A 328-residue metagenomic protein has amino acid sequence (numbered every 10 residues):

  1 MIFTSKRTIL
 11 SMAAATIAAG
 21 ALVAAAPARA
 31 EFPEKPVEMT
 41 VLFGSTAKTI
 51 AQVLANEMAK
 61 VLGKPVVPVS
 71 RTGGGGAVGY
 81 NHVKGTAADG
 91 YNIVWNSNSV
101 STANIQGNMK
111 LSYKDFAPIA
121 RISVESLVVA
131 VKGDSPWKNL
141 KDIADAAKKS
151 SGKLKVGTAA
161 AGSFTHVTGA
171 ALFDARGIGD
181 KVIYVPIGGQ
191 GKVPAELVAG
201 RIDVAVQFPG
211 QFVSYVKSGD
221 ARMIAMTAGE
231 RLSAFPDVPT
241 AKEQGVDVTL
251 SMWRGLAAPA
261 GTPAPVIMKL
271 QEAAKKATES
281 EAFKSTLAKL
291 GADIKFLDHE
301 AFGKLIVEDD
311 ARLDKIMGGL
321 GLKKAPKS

Functional and structural regions predicted by a protein language model:
I2, E34-P36, R176, D180 (+2 more regions): An extracytoplasmic/periplasmic, membrane-proximal ligand-sensing/linker region
K6-L10: N-terminal export leaders
A18-A28: C-terminal segment of classical bacterial N-terminal signal peptides
R29-D115, K153, G177-V206, Y215 (+2 more regions): N-terminal (or domain-start) structured segment
V37, M58-V61, G85-Y91, I105-K192 (+2 more regions): Hinge/capping helix and adjacent helix->loop/strand transition within the periplasmic-binding protein
S97-N98, G133, P209-G210, A228 (+1 more regions): Short secondary-structure boundary segments
K153, G157-V238: Ligand-binding pocket segment of bilobal, Venus flytrap-like solute-binding proteins
F212-E279, E308-A311, I316, A325-S328: C-terminal lobe and pocket-closing loops of periplasmic/extracytoplasmic Venus-flytrap solute-binding proteins
